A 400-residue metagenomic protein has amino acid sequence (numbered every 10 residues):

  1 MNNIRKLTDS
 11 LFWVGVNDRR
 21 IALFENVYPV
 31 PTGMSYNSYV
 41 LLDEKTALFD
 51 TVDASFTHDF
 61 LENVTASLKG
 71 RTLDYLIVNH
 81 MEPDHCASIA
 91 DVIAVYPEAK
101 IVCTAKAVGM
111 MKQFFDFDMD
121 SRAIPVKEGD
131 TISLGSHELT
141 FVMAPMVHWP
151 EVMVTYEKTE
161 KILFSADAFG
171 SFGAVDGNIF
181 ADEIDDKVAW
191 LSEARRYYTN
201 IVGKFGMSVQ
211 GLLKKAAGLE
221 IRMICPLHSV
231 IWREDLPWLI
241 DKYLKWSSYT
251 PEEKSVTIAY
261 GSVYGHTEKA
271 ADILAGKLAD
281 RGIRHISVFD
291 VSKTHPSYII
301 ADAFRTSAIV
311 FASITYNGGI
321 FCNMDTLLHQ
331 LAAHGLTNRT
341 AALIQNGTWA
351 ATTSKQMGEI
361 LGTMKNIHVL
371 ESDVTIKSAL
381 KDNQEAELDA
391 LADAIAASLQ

Functional and structural regions predicted by a protein language model:
I4-T65, V154-E157, K161-S165, T267: Conserved beta-strand hairpin/beta-sheet module of binuclear metal-dependent hydrolase folds, prominently
R5-D9, C103-V152, G211: Metallo-beta-lactamase
E44, S55-V102: Active-site metal-binding motif and surrounding structural segment of the metallo-beta-lactamase
K45-A47, Y75, H137, K161-F164 (+4 more regions): Structural motif
F49-T51, L73-M81, I101-T104, L163-A166 (+1 more regions): Active-site neighborhood of phospho(di)ester-bond hydrolases with catalytic His/Asp-centered motifs
S88, T294-I299: Short acidic active-site motifs
H148-V152, A168-G203, S247-P251: Active-site-proximal loop/helix segment associated with metal-binding centers of metalloenzymes
V175, D186-I224, S229-I231, I273-F289 (+1 more regions): FMN-binding flavodoxin-like domain, especially the glycine-rich phosphate-binding loop
